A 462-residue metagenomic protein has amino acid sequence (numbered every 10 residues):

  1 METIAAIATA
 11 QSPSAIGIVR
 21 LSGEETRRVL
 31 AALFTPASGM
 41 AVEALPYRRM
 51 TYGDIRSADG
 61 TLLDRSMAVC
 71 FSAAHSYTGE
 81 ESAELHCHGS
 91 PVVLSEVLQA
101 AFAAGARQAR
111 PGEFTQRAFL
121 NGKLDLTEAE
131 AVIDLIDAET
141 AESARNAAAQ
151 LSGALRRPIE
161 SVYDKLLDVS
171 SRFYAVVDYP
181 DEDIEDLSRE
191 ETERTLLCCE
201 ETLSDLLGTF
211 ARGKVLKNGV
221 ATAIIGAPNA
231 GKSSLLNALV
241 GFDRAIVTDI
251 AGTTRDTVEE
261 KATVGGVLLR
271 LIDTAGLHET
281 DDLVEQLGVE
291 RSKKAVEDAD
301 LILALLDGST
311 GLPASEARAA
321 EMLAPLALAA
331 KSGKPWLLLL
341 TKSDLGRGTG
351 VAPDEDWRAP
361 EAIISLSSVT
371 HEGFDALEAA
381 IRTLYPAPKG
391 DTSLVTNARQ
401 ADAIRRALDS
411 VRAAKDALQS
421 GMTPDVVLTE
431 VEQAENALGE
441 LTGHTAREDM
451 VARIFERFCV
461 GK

Functional and structural regions predicted by a protein language model:
M1-R145, A149, G153, A329-S332 (+1 more regions): A glycine-rich (often HGG/GG-containing) alpha/beta subdomain
E2-S14, A141-T263, T280-D282, K294 (+1 more regions): C-terminal-of-GTPase-core extension/linker across diverse P-loop GTPases
L21-S22, C87-G89, L239, T274 (+2 more regions): Glycine-rich, N-terminal phosphate-binding loop of Rossmann-like dinucleotide-binding domains
T51-D64, A68-S72, G252-T280, L301: Switch I (G2) and immediately adjacent beta-strands of P-loop GTPase domains
R107, L268-R270, A362: Conserved beta-strand segments of alpha/beta enzyme cores
G122, N229, D273: Conserved G/P- and acidic residue-centered "switch" motifs that form tight phosphate/ATP-binding loops in soluble
T222, R270-I272, A304, L338: Hydrophobic positions in the central parallel beta-sheet of the AAA+
E285-S309: Inter-motif core of Ras-like GTPase G domains
